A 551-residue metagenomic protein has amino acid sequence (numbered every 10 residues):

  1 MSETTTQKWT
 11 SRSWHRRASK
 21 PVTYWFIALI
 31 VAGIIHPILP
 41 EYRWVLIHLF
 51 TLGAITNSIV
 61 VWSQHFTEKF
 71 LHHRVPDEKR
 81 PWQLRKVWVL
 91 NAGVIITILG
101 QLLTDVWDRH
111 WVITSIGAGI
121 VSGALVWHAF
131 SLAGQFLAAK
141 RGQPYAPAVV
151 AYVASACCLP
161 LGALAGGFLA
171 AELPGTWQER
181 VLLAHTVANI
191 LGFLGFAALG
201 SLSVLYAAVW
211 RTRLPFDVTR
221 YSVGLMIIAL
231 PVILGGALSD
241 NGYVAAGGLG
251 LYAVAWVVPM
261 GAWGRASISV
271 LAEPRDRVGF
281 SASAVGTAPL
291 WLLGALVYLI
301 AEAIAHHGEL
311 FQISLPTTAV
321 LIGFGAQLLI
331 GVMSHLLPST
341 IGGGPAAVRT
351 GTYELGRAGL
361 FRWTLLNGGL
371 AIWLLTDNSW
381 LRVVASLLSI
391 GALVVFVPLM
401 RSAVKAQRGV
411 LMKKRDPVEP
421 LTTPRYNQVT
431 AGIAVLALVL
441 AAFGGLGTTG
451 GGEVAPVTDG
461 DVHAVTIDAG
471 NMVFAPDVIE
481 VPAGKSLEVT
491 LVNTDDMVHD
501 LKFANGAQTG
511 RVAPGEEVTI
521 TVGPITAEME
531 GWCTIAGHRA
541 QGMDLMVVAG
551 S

Functional and structural regions predicted by a protein language model:
M1-A455: Hydrophobic alpha-helical transmembrane segments of multi-pass integral membrane proteins
Y42, G93, G484-K485, P524-E530: Short tyrosine-centred short linear motifs in exposed loops/low-complexity segments
P76, T352, P476-I479, A507-R511 (+1 more regions): Beta-strand-rich interaction surfaces with strong enrichment in secreted/lumenal proteins
G451-V457, V512-S551: Extracellular/periplasmic metallocenter environments
V457-S486: N-terminal edge beta-strand
L487, M497-D500, M529: Short beta-strand/loop motifs in extracellular/secreted proteins, especially within beta-sandwich accessory domains
L491-N493: Asparagine-centered strand-capping/turn motif at beta-strand->loop junctions
F503-N505: Short amphipathic beta-strand segments in non-cytosolic proteins
